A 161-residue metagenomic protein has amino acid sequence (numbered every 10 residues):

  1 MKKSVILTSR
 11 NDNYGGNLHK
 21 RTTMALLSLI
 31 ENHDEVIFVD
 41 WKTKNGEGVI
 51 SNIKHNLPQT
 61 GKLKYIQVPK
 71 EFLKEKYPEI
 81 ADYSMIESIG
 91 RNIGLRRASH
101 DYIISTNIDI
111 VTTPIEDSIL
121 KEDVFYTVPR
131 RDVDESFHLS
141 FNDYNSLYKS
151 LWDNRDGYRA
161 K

Functional and structural regions predicted by a protein language model:
M1-L27: N-proximal low-complexity "stem/linker" segments adjacent to membrane-targeting elements
L7-S9, D40-K42, T106: Short beta-strand/turn micro-motifs composed of small residues that flank or help shape donor/cofactor-binding pockets
G15-G16, K44-S51, E135-S136: Short, charged/polar "capping" segments at the starts of alpha-helices and the immediately preceding loops
N17-R21, G90, T106-I108: Catalytic phosphate/metal-binding cores of nucleic-acid and nucleotide-processing enzymes, i.e., regions that mediate
H33-K44, K64-K70: Short beta-strand/loop segment that forms part of the nucleotide-sugar
G48-R97: Active-site-proximal specificity loops/subdomain of glycosyltransferases
A81-D82, L95-R96, T113-K161: Conserved catalytic core of nucleotide-sugar-dependent glycosyltransferases
H100-T113: Short beta-strand-to-loop acidic/aromatic patch adjacent to the donor-nucleotide binding site
